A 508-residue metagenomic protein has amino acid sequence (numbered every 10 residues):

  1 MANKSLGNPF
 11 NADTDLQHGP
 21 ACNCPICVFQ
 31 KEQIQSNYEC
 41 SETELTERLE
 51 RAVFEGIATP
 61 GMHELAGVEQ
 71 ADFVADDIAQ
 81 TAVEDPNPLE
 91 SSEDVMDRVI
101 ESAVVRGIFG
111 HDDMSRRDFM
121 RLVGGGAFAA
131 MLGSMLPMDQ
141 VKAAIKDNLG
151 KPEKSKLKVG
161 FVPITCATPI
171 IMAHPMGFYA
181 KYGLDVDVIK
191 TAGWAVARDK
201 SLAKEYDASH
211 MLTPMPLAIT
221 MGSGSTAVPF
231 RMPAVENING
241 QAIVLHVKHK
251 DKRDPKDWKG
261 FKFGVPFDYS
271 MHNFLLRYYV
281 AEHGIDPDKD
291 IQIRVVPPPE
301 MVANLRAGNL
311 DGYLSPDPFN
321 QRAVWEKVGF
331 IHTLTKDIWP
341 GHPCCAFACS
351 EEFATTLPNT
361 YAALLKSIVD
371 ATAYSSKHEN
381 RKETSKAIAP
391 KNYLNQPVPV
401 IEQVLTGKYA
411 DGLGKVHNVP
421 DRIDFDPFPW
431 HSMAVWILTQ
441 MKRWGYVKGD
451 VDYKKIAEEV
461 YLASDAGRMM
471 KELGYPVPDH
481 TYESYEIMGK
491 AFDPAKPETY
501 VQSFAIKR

Functional and structural regions predicted by a protein language model:
M1-M114, D139-K142: N-terminal secretory signal peptides
V104-A130: N-terminal secretory signal peptides and thylakoid transit peptides that target proteins across membranes
A143-D288, Q292-V295, N304-Q321, V328-G341 (+2 more regions): Short, glycine-/small- and polar/acidic-enriched structural segments that line small-molecule recognition paths
C166, A197, D254, H272 (+7 more regions): Stable alpha-helical elements in mature extracytoplasmic
I243-V244, A346-C349, F353-A354: Short glycine- and hydrophobic/aromatic-rich loop-to-beta-strand nucleating segment in the catalytic cores
T356-L462: Secondary-structure end/capping motifs
L438-R508: Conserved C-terminal helix/tail region of periplasmic/extracytoplasmic solute-binding proteins
